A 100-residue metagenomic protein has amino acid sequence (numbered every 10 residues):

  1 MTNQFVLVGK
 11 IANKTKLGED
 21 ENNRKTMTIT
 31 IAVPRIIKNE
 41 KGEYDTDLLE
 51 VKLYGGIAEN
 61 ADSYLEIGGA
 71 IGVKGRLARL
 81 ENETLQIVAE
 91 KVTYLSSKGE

Functional and structural regions predicted by a protein language model:
M1-E100: Single-stranded nucleic acid-binding surfaces, predominantly the OB-fold ssDNA-binding core
